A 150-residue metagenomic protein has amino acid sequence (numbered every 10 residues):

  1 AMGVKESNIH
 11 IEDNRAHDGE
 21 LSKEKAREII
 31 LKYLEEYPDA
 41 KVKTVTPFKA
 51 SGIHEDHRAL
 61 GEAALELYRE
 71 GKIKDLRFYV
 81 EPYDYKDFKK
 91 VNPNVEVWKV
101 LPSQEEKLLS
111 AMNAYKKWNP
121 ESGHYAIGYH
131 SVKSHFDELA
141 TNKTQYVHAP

Functional and structural regions predicted by a protein language model:
A1-E70: Active-site beta-strand->loop->alpha-helix modules in alpha/beta enzyme cores, enriched in Gly/His/Asp(Glu)
M2-S7, E24-K25, G71-P150: The feature marks non-catalytic terminal segments
